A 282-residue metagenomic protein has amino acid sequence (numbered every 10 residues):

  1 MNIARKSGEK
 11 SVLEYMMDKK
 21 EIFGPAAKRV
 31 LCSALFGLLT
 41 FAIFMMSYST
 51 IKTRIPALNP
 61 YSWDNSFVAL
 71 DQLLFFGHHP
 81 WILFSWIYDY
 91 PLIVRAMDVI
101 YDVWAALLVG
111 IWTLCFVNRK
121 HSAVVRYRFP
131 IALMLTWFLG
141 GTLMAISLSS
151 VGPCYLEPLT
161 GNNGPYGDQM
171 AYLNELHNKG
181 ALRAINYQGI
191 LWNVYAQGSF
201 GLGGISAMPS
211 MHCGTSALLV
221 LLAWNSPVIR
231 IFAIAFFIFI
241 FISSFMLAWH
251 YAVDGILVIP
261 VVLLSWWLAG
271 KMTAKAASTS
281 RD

Functional and structural regions predicted by a protein language model:
M1-G8, T113-S122, A223-P227, W267-M272: Structural signal for the C-terminal ends of transmembrane alpha-helices and the immediately following loop
S11, D18-A26, N118-I131, W224-I231: Membrane-interface helix-loop-helix junctions at transmembrane boundaries of multi-pass membrane enzymes, predominantly
L13-Y101: Intramembrane catalytic core of multi-pass membrane enzymes that act on lipidic substrates
A34-L38, V109-L148, C154-D168, G214: Interfacial segments of alpha-helical transmembrane regions
F44, Y48, K52, T136-M144 (+2 more regions): Alpha-helical transmembrane segments of multipass membrane proteins
V99-H121, P209-V228: Transmembrane alpha-helical segments in integral membrane proteins
I146-N225: Membrane-interfacial catalytic/cofactor-binding modules of polytopic membrane enzymes
G189-D282: Membrane-embedded catalytic cores of phosphoryl/pyrophosphoryl-handling enzymes
